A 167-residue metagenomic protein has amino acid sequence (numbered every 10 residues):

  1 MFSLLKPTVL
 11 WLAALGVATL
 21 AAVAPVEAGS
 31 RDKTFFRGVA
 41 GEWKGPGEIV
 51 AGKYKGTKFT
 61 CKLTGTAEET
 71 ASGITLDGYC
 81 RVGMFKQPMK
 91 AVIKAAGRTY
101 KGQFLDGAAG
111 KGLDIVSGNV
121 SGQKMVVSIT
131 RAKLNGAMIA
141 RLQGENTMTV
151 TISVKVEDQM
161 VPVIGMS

Functional and structural regions predicted by a protein language model:
M1-A13: Bacterial N-terminal signal peptides that target proteins for export
L15-P25: C-terminal segment of classical bacterial N-terminal signal peptides
V26, A137-S167: Edge beta-strand at a domain terminus
A28-K44, E69, V92, R141-Q143: N-terminal helix-cap/turn-to-beta initiation motif at the start of protein domains
G47, T75-R81, G102-G107, K124-R131 (+1 more regions): Short beta-strand segments that buttress and anchor functional surface loops
K55-A95: N-terminal glycine/threonine-rich, aromatic-flanked beta-hairpin/loop signature
G56-K62, A132-L134, M160-S167: Amphipathic hydrophobic-ligand
G110-I139: Acidic, glycine-rich flexible loop segments
